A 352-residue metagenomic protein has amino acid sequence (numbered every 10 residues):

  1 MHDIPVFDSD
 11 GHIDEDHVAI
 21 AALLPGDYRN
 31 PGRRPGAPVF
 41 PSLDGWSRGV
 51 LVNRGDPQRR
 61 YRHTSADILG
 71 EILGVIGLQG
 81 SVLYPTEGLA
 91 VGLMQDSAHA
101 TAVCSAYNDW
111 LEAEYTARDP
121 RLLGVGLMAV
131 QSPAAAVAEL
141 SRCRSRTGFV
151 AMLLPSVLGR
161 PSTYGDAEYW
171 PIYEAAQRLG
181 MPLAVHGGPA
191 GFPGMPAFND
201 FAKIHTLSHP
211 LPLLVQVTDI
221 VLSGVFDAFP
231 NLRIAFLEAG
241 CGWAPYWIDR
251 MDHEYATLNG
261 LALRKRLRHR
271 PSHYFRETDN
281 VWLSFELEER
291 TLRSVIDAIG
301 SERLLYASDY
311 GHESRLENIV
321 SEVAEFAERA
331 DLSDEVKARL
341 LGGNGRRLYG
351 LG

Functional and structural regions predicted by a protein language model:
H2-F7, V18-G80, D109, A113-A117 (+7 more regions): Mid-to-C-terminal alpha-helical segments outside catalytic/metal-binding sites
G11-I13, P189, C241, Y310-H312: Short, glycine/acidic-enriched loop or turn micro-motifs at the edges of active sites
H17, T86, V157, G188-P189 (+1 more regions): Flexible loop residues that form catalytic and substrate-binding hotspots at small-molecule/glycan-binding clefts
V18-A21, Q95, M195-F198, Y246-R250 (+3 more regions): Short aromatic-enriched loop/helix-cap "lid" or pocket-rim segments at secondary-structure transitions that line
L51-Q58, G70-M94, R121-A129, V150-L154: Divalent metal-dependent hydrolysis catalytic cores, especially in the metallo-beta-lactamase
Q58-D67, V103-D109, A134, S162-Y173: Aromatic- and glycine-enriched glycan-recognition loops and surfaces that form the carbohydrate-binding subsites
D96-A100: Short glycine-enriched, charge-decorated loop/helix-capping segments at active-site entrances that position
T116-L123, M128, P133-A134, E139-L305: Catalytic pocket-lining loop regions of alpha/beta-barrel enzymes, especially the amidohydrolase/enolase/GH5 lineages
